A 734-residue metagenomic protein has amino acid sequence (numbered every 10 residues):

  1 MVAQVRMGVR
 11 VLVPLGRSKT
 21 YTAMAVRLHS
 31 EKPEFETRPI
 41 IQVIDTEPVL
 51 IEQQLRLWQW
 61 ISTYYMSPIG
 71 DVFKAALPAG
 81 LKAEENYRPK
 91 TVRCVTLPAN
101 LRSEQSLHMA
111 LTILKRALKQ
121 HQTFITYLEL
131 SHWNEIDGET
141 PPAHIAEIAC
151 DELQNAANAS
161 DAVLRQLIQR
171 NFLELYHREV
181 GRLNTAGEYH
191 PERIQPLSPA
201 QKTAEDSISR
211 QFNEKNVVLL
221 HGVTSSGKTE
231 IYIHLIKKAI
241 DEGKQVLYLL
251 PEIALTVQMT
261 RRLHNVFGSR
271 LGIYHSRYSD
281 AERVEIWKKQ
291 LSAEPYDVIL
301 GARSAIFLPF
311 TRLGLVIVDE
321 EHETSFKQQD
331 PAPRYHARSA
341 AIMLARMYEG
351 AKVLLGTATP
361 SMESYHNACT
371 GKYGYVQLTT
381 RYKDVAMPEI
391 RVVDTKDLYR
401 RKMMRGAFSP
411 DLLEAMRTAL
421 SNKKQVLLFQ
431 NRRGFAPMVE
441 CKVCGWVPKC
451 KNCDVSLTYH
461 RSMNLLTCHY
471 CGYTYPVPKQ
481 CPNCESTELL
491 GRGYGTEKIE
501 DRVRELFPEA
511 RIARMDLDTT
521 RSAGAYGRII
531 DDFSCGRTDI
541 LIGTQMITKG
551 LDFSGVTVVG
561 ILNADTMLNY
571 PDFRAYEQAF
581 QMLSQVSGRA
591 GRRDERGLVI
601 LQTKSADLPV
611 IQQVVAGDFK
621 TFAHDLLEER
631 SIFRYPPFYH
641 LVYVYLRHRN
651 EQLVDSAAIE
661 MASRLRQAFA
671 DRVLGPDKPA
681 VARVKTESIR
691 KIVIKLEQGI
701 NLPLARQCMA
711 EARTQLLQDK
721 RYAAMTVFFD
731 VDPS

Functional and structural regions predicted by a protein language model:
M1-L354, T370-V385, A668, L702-S734: Accessory, non-ATPase domains that flank or precede helicase/AAA+ motor cores in DNA-metabolism machines
V11, R93-V95, T123, I390 (+5 more regions): Well-ordered beta-strand positions enriched in small/hydrophobic/aromatic, beta-favoring residues
L15, K32-T37, I41-E47, M582 (+2 more regions): Solvent-exposed, membrane-proximal periplasmic/extracellular interface segments of envelope transport and secretion
R27-H29, L77, H177-E179, Q430-R432 (+4 more regions): A general secondary-structure junction signal
M66, P78, N158, K442 (+3 more regions): Glycine-centered secondary-structure boundary/capping sites
E192-S198, K202, D206, E214-D655 (+4 more regions): Inter-lobe coupling/hinge segments of SF2-like helicase ATPases
S663, Q667-S688, M709, V727: A carboxyl-terminal module marker
